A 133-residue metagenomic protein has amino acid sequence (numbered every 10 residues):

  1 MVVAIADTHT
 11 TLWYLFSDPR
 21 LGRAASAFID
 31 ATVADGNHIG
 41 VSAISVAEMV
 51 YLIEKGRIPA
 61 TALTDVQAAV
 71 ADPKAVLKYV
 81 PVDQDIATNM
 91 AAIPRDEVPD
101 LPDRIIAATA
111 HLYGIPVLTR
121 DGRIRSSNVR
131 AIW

Functional and structural regions predicted by a protein language model:
M1-V41, R57-A68, Y113: Short, well-structured N-terminal submotif of metal-dependent ribonuclease cores
D7, S42, V98-D100, D121-G122: Histidine- and aromatic-rich ligand-binding microenvironments
T10, S45, I86, I105-I106 (+1 more regions): Alpha-helix capping/helix-boundary segments
M49: Phosphate/NTP-binding elements of NTP-utilizing enzymes
I53-K55: A short gly/proline-enriched turn/hairpin at secondary-structure junctions
A60-T61, K74-R120: Active-site neighborhoods of divalent-metal-dependent phosphate/nucleic-acid chemistry enzymes
A69-V70, M90, I124: A generic structural signal for nonpolar/aromatic side chains embedded in well-ordered alpha-helices
N128-W133: Active-site regions of enzymes building and remodeling cell-envelope glycoconjugates
